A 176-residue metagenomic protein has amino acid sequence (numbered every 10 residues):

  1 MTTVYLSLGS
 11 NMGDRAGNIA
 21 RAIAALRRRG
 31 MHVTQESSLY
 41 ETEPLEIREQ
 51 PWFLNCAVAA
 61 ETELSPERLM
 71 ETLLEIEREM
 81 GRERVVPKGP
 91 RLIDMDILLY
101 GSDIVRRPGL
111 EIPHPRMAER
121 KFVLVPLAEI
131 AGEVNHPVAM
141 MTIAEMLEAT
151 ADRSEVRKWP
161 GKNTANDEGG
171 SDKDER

Functional and structural regions predicted by a protein language model:
M1-M31, S37-E43: N-terminal beta1-alpha1 ligand-phosphate binding loop
M1-T3, E67-E71: Short N-terminal secondary-structure initiator segments
G13, Q35, P44-W52, M70 (+2 more regions): Flexible, gly/pro- and Lys/Arg-enriched active-site loops
A20-L26, L69-I76: Short amphipathic alpha-helices in soluble, non-transmembrane regions that often serve as interface/regulatory elements
T62-S65: Helix N-cap motif at beta-to-alpha junctions
